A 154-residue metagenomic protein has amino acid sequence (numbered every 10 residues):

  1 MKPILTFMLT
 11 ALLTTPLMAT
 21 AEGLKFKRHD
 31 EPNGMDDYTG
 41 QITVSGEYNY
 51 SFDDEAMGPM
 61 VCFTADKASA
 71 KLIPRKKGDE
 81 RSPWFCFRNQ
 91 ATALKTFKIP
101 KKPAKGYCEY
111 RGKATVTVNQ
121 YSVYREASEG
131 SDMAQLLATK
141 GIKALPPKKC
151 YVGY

Functional and structural regions predicted by a protein language model:
M1-I4: Positively charged n-region of N-terminal signal peptides that target proteins for export
T14-P16: N-terminal signal peptide c-region/cleavage motif recognized by signal peptidases
A19-G23: Boundary at the C-terminal end of the N-terminal hydrophobic targeting segment
G34-A70: Structural detector for short beta-strands of small beta-barrel domains
S45-Y48, K102-S128: Flexible glycine-rich surface loops and low-complexity tracts that mediate binding to linear polymers
A56-K95: OB-fold (S1/OB) nucleic-acid-binding surfaces
V61-F63, F85-F87, Y107-R111, K148-Y154: Sequence contexts marking disulfide-bonded cysteines in secreted/extracellular proteins
V123-Y154: OB-fold/S1-family single-stranded nucleic acid-binding modules
